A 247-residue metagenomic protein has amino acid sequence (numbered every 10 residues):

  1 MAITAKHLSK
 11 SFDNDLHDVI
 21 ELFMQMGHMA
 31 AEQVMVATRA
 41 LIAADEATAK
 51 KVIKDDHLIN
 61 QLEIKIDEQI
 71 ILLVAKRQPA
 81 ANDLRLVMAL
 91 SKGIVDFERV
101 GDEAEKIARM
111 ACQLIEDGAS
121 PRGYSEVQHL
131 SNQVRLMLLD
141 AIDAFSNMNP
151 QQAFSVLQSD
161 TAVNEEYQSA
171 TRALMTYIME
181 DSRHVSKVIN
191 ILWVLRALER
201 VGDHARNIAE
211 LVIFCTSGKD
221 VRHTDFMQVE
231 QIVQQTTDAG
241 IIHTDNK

Functional and structural regions predicted by a protein language model:
M1-K247: Cytosolic, long alpha-helical scaffolding segments
